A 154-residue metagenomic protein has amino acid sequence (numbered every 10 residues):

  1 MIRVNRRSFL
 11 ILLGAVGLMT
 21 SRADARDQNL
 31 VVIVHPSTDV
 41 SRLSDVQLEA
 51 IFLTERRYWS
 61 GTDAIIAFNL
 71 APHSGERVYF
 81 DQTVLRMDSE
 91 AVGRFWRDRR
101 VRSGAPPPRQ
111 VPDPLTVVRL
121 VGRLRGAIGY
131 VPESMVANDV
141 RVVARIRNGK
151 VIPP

Functional and structural regions predicted by a protein language model:
M1-V16: N-terminal secretory signal peptides and thylakoid transit peptides that target proteins across membranes
G17-T20, A64: Polar low-complexity intrinsically disordered regions enriched in Ser/Thr and small residues
S21-A25: Sec/Tat signal peptide C-region and signal peptidase I cleavage site
R26-P154: Exported/periplasmic ABC-transporter solute-binding proteins
